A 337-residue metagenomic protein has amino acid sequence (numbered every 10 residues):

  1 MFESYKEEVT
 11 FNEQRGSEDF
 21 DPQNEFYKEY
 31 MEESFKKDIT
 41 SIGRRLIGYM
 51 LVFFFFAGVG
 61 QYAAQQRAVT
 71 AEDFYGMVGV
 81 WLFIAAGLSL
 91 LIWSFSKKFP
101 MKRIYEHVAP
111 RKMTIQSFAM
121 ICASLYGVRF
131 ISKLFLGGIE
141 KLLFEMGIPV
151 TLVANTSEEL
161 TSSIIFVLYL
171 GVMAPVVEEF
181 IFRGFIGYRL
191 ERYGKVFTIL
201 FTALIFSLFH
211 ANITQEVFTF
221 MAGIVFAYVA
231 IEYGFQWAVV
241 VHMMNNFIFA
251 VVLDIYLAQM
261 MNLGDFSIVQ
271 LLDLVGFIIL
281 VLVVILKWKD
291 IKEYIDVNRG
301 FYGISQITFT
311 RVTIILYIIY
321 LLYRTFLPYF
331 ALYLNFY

Functional and structural regions predicted by a protein language model:
M1-G43, F99-H107: N-terminal juxtamembrane cytosolic/stromal segments of multi-pass membrane proteins
Q23-L82, E178-I181, M244, F249-D265: Transmembrane alpha-helical insertion/packing segments
Y27-E32, Y62-V69, F74-Y126, G138-L143 (+1 more regions): Membrane-helix interface linkers and caps
K37-Y49, D73-L82, M113-I121, S162-V167 (+4 more regions): Residue-level signature of transmembrane alpha-helical entry/exit and packing/kink sites in multi-pass membrane
M50-G58, F83-S94, L125, R129 (+2 more regions): Hydrophobic core of alpha-helical transmembrane segments in multi-pass integral membrane proteins
F55-A64, L91-I92, G127-E140, V229 (+3 more regions): Alpha-helical membrane-inserting segments
Y75, Y105-V177, Y329-Y337: Juxtamembrane helix-loop-helix connectors linking adjacent transmembrane helices in multi-pass membrane enzymes
S163-Y337: Transmembrane helix-loop-helix hairpins at the membrane interface of multi-pass integral membrane proteins
